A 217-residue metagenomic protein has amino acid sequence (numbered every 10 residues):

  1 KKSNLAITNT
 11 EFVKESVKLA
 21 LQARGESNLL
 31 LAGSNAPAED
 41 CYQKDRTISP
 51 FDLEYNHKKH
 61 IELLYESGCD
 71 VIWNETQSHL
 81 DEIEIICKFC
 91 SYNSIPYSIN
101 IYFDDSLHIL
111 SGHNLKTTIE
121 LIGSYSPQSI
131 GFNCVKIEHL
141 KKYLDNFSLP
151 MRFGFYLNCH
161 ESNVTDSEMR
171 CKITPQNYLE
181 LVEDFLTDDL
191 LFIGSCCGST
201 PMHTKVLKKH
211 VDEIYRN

Functional and structural regions predicted by a protein language model:
K1-N217: Domain-level signal for soluble alpha/beta catalytic cores
